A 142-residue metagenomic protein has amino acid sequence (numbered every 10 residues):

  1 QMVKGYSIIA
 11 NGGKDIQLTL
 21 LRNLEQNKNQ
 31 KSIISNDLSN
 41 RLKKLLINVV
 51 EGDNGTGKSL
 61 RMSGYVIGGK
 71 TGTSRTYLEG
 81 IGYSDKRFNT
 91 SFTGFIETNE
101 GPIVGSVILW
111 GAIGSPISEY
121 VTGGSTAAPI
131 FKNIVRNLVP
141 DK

Functional and structural regions predicted by a protein language model:
M2-G64, I113-G124, P140-K142: Conserved active-site-proximal loop/helix segments of enzymes involved in bacterial cell-wall and related
V3, L18-T19, G68, I96 (+1 more regions): Generic beta-strand/beta-sheet core signal
G5, L42, K70-G72, T93 (+2 more regions): Residue-level preference for non-acidic, small/hydrophobic
K14, T71-S74, S125-T126: Gly/Ser/Thr-rich beta-alpha loop segments that engage phosphate groups in nucleotides
V49, T73-R75, T98-N99, L109-G114: Solvent-exposed loop/turn segments at secondary-structure junctions within structured extracellular/periplasmic domains
S63-E97: Short, Gly/Ser/Thr-enriched beta-strand-loop segments that form substrate-interacting elements of hydrolase/peptidase
F92-T93, G101-E119: Short, well-ordered beta-strand elements
G123-V135: Short, charged, low-complexity patches
